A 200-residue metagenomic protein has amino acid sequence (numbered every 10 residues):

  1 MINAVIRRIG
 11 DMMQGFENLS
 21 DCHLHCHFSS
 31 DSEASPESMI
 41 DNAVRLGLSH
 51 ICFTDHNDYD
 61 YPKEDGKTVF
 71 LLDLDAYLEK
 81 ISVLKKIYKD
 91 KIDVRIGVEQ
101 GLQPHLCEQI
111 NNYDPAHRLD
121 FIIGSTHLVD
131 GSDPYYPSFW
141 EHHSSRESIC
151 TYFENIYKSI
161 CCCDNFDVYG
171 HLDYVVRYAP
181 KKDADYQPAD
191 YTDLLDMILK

Functional and structural regions predicted by a protein language model:
I2-P104, Y113-D114, V176-D193: An N-terminally biased module of ancient metal coordination in phosphate/nucleic-acid-related enzymes
F28-S30, A116-R118, I123-K200: Domain-core and long-helix interface of multi-subunit machines
H105-I110, D133-Y136: Short, conserved acidic/polar surface loops in the N-terminal third of protein domains
